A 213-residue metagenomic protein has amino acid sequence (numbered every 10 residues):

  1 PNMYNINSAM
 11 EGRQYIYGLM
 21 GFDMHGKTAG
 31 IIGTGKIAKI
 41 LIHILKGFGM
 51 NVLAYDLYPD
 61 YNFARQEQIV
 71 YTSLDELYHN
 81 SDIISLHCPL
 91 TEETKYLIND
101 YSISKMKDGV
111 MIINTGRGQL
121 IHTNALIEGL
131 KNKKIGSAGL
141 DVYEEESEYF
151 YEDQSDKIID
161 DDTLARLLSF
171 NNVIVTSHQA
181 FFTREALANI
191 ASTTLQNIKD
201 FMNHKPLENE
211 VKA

Functional and structural regions predicted by a protein language model:
P1-T28, I40-H43: Phosphate-binding beta-alpha-beta segment of Rossmann-like dinucleotide-binding domains, i.e., the NAD(P)
T34-G35: Glycine-rich Rossmann-fold phosphate-binding loop(s) that bind the pyrophosphate of adenine dinucleotide cofactors
G47-R65, Y143-E145: NAD(P)-binding Rossmann-fold cofactor-contacting core
R65-S81: Short acidic low-complexity segments
D82, C88-L90, G116-R117, Y143-E144: Short glycine-/small-residue-rich Rossmann-like dinucleotide-binding loops
E93-I112: Rossmann-fold NAD(P) dinucleotide-binding segment
G109, G118-A213: Rossmann-like dinucleotide-binding domain for NAD(H)/NADP(H)
